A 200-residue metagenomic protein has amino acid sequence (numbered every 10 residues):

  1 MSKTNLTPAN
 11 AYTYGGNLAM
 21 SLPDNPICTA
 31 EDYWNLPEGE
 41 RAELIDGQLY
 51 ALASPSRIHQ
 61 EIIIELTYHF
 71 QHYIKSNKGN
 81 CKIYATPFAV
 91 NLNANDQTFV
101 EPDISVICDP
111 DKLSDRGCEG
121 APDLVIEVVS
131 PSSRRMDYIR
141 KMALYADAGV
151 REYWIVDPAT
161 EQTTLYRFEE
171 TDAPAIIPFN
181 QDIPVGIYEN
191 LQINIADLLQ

Functional and structural regions predicted by a protein language model:
S2-Q200: Gly/Pro/Ser/Thr-rich low-complexity, intrinsically disordered segments predominantly at protein N-termini
